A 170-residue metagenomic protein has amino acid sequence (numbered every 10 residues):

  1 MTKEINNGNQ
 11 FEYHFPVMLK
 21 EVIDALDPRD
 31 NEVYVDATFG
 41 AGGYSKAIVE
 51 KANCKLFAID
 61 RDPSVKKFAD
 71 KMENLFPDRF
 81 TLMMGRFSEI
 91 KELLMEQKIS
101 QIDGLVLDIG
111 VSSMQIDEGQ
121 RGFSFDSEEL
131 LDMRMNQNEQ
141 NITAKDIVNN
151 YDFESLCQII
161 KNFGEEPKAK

Functional and structural regions predicted by a protein language model:
M1-K170: S-adenosyl-L-methionine-dependent methyltransferase catalytic core, i.e., the SAM/SAH-binding region
